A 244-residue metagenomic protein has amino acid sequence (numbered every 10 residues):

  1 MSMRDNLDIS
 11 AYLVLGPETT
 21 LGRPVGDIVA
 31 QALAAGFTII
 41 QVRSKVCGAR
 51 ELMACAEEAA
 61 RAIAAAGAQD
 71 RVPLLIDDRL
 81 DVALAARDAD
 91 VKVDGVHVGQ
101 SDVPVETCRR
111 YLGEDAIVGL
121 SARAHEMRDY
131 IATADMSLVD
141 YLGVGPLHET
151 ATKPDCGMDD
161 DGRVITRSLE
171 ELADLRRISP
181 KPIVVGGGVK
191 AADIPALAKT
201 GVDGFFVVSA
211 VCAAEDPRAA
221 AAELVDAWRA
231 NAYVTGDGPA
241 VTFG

Functional and structural regions predicted by a protein language model:
M1-H97, E114-H125, Y130-D140, R163-I183 (+3 more regions): Conserved N-terminal beta1-alpha1 strand-loop-helix module at the mouth
V42, G48, H148-G157: A short acidic, helix-capping loop that chelates divalent metal ions and anchors anionic groups
G99, V139-E149: Non-cysteine beta-strand/loop elements that form the S-adenosyl-L-methionine
V103-P104: Acidic/glycine-enriched connector segments
R109-R110: Short amphipathic secondary-structure patches
P154-T166: Short, flexible/disordered intra-domain loops and linkers
